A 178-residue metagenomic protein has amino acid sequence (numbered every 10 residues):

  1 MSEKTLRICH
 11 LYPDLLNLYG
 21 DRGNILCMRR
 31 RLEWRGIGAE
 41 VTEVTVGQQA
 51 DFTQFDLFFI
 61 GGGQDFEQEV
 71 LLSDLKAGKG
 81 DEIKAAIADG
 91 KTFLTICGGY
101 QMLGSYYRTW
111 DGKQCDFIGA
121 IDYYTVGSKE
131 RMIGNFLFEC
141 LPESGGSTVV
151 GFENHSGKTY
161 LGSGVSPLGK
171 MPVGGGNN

Functional and structural regions predicted by a protein language model:
M1-A85: N-terminal beta1-alpha1 cap of cysteine-dependent amidohydrolase-like domains
E3-T5, V126-N178: Amide-donor transfer/coupling interface in amidating biosynthetic enzymes
L11-P13, V44-V46, G61-G63, I96-G99 (+3 more regions): Fold-independent oxyanion-binding glycine-rich loops and adjacent beta-strand/coil segments at enzyme active sites
D14-L16, A50, Q101, D116-G119 (+3 more regions): Flexible, active-site-adjacent loop/turn segments at secondary-structure boundaries
Y19, F52, E69, G104 (+2 more regions): Generic domain-boundary/flexible-linker signal
G20, C27, M102-G104, F152-N154 (+1 more regions): Long, contiguous hydrophobic alpha-helical segments, chiefly transmembrane helices and signal peptides
E33-I37, A88, Y123, T159: Generic secondary-structure signature for well-ordered alpha-helical cores
D65-P142, G146: Cysteine-nucleophile active-site neighborhood
